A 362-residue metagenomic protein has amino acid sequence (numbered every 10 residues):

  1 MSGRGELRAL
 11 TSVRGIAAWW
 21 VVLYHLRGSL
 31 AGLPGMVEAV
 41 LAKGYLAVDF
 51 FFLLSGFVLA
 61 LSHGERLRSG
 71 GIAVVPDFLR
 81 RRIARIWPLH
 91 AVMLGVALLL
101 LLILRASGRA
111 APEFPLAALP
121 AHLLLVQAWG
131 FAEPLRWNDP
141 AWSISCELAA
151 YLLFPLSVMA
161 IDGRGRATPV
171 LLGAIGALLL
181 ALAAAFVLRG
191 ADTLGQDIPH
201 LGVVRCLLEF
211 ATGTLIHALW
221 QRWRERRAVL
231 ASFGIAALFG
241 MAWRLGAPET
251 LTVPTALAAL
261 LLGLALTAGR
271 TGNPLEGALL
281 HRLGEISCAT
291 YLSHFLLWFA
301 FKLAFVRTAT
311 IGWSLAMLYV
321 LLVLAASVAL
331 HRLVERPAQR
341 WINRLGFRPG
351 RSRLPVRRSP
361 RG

Functional and structural regions predicted by a protein language model:
M1-A9, I16-W19, L23-G44, L59-A73 (+5 more regions): Alpha-helical transmembrane segments in multi-pass integral membrane proteins
T11, F78, S143-I144, Y151 (+1 more regions): Short alpha-helical catalytic segment bearing the HExxH-like zincin motif of zinc-dependent metalloproteases
R14, D49, G56, I83 (+5 more regions): Divalent metal-coordination and catalytic microenvironments
D49-F51, L207-L208: His/acidic/aromatic-lined binding-pocket segments of jelly-roll/cupin-type domains and related regulatory beta-sandwich
F51, F114, R166-G173, R226-F233: Membrane-interfacial loop-to-transmembrane alpha-helix junctions, especially the N-terminal start
S62, V75-P76, R80, I86-C146 (+4 more regions): Membrane-interface helix-loop-helix regions
R82, I86, H90, R164 (+1 more regions): Loop-to-transmembrane-helix entry motif
I86, L124-G176, Q221, L330: Hydrophobic alpha-helical segments with transmembrane-like composition
